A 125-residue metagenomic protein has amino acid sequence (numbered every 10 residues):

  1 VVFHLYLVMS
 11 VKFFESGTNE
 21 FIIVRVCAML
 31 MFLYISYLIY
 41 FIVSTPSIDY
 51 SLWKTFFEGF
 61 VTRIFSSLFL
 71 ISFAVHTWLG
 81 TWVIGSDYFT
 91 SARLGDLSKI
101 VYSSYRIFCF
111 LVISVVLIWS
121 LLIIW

Functional and structural regions predicted by a protein language model:
F3-W125: Membrane-embedded alpha-helical bundles that constitute the cytochrome b-like, heme-associated redox core of multi-pass
